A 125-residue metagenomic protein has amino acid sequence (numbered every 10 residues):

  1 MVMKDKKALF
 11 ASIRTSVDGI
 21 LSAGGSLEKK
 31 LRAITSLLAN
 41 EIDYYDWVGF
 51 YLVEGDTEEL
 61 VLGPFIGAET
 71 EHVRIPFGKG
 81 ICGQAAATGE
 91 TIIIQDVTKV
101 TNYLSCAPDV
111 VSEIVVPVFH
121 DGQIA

Functional and structural regions predicted by a protein language model:
M1-F65, E69: Intrinsically disordered, low-complexity terminal regulatory regions
E28, I75-P76, S112: Short alpha-helix boundary/capping motifs
I42, S105-V110: Short loop/turn motifs at secondary-structure junctions and domain boundaries
L52-S105: Regulatory sensory and allosteric helical modules in signal-transduction proteins and certain transcription factors
S112-F119: A short, aliphatic-rich beta-strand micro-motif
I124: Glycine-rich acetyl-CoA-binding "A-motif" of GNAT/NAT acetyltransferases
